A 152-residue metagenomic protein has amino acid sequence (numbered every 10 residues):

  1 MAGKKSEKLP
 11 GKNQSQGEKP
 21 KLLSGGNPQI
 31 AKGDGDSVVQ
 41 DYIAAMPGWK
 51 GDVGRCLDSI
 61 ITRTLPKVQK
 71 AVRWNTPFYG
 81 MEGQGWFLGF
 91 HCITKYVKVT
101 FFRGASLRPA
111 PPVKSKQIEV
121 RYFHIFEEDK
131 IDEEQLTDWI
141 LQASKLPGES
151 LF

Functional and structural regions predicted by a protein language model:
A2-F152: Charge-dense, helix-prone N-terminal extensions
